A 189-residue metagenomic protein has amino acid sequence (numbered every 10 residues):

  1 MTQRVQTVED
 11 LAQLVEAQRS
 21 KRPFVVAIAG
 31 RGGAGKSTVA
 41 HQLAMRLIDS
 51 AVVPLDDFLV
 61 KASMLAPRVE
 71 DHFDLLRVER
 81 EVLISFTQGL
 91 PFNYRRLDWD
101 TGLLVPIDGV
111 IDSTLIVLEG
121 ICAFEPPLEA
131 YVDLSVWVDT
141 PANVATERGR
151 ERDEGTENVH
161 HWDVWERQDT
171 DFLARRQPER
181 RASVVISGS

Functional and structural regions predicted by a protein language model:
M1-V26: Extreme N-terminal, non-catalytic leader segments that precede Walker-type/kinase nucleotide-binding cores
R31: P-loop (Walker A) phosphate-binding loop of NTP-binding proteins
K36: Conserved lysine of the Walker
V39: Hydrophobic positions on the alpha1 helix immediately C-terminal to the Walker A/P-loop
A44-V53: Post-Walker A helix-loop "phosphate-sensing" segment adjacent to the P-loop in P-loop NTPases
A51, V60-V110, L115-I116: Conserved nucleotide-sensing/catalytic segment adjacent to the nucleotide-binding pocket in NTP-handling enzymes
L103, E125, E154-S189: Small-molecule kinase domains that catalyze NTP-dependent phosphoryl transfer to phosphate-bearing small molecules
L104-R152: ATP-dependent NMP and nucleoside kinases share a basic, alpha-helical "lid"
